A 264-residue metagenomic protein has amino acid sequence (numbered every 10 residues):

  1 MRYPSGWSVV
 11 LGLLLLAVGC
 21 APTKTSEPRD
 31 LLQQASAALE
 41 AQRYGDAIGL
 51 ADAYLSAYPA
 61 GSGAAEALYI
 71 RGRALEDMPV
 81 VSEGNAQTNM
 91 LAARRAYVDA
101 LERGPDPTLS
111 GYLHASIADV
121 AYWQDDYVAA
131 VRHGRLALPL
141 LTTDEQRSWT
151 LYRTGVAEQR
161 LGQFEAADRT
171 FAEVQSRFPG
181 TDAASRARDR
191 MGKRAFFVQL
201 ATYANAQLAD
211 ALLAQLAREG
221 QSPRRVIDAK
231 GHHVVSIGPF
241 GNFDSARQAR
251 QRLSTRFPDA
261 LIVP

Functional and structural regions predicted by a protein language model:
A17-A37: Bacterial Sec signal peptide processing site at the extreme N-terminus
K24, Y54-A64, A100-Y112, W123 (+4 more regions): Short solvent-exposed coil/turn linkers within tandem alpha-helical repeat scaffolds
Y44, V81-E83, M90, Y127 (+3 more regions): TPR-repeat structural position
P179-R186, G192, A204-P264: Extracytoplasmic
